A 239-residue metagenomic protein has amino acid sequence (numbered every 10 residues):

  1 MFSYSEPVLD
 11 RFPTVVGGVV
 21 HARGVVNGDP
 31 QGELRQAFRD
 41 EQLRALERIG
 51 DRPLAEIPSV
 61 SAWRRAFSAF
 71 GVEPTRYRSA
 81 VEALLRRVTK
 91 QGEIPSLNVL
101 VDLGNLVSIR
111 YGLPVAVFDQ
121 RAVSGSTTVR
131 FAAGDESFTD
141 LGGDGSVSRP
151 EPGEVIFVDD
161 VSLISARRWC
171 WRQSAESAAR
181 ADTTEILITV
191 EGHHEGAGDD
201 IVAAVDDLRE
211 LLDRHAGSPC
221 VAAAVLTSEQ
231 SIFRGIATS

Functional and structural regions predicted by a protein language model:
M1-S239: Charge-biased, low-complexity intrinsically disordered regions
